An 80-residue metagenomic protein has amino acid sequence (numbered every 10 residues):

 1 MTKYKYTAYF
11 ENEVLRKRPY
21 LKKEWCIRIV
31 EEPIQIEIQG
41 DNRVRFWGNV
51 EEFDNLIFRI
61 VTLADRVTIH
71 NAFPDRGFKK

Functional and structural regions predicted by a protein language model:
M1-K80: Ribonuclease/tRNase effector modules and their secretory precursors
